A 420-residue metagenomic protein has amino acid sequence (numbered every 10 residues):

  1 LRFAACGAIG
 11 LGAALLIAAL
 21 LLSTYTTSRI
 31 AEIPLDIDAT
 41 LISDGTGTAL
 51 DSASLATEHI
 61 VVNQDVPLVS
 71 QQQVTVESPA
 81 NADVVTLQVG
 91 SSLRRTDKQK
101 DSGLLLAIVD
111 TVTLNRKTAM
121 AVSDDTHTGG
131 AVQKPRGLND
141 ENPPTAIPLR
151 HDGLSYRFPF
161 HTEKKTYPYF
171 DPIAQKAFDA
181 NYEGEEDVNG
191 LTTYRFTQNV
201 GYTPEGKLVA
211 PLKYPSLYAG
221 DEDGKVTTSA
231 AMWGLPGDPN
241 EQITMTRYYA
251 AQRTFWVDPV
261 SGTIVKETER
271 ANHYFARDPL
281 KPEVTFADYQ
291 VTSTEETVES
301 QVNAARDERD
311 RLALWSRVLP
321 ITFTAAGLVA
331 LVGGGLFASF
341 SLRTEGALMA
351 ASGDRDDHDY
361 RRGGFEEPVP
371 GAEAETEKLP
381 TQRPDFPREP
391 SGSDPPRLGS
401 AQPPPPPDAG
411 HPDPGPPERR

Functional and structural regions predicted by a protein language model:
L1-A8, R311-E367: Juxtamembrane interface at the cytosolic side of transmembrane helices
R2-K164, R270-N272, D288, T292-S316 (+1 more regions): Extracellular or lumenal secretory-pathway regions
G10, A18, S23, G137 (+7 more regions): Short, flexible coil/linker segments at or flanking structured domains
R94-K100, Y202-L212, M245, Y274-K281: Short, cysteine-centered beta-strand-loop-beta hairpins and adjacent loop/turn segments enriched in charged/polar
K134-R136, D354-R420: Acidic/Ser-Thr/Pro-Gly-rich, low-complexity N-terminal segments of Actinobacterial cell-envelope proteins
P159-K266: Membrane-proximal low-complexity regions enriched in glycine and acidic/polar residues
L235-F323, A330, G334: Membrane-proximal extracellular "stem/stalk" segments of glycoproteins immediately N-terminal to a transmembrane helix
